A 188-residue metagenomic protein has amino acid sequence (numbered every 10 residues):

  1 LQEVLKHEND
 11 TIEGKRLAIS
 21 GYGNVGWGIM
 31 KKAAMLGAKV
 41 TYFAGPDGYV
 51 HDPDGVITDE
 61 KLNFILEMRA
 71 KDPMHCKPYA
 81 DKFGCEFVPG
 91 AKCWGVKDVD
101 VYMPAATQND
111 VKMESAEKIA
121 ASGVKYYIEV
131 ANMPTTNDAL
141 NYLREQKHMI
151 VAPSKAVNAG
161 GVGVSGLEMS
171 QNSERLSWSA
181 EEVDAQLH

Functional and structural regions predicted by a protein language model:
L1-D98: Glycine-rich phosphate/diphosphate-binding loop of Rossmann-like nucleotide-binding domains
R16, K39-Y42, D100-V101, K125-Y127 (+1 more regions): Structural motif
V25-I29, D110-E114, T135-N137, A159-V162: Short glycine/serine/threonine-rich phosphate/pyrophosphate-binding segments that cradle anionic phosphate groups
M30, C76, S115-I119, A139-L143: Short amphipathic alpha-helical segments and helix-helix/interface helices
Y42-G45, F87-P89, M103-P104, I128-V130 (+1 more regions): General beta-strand structural signal in soluble alpha/beta enzymes
F87-V101, N109-Y126: Rossmann-fold NAD(P) dinucleotide-binding segment
A120-H188: Adenosine-phosphate binding glycine-rich loop
